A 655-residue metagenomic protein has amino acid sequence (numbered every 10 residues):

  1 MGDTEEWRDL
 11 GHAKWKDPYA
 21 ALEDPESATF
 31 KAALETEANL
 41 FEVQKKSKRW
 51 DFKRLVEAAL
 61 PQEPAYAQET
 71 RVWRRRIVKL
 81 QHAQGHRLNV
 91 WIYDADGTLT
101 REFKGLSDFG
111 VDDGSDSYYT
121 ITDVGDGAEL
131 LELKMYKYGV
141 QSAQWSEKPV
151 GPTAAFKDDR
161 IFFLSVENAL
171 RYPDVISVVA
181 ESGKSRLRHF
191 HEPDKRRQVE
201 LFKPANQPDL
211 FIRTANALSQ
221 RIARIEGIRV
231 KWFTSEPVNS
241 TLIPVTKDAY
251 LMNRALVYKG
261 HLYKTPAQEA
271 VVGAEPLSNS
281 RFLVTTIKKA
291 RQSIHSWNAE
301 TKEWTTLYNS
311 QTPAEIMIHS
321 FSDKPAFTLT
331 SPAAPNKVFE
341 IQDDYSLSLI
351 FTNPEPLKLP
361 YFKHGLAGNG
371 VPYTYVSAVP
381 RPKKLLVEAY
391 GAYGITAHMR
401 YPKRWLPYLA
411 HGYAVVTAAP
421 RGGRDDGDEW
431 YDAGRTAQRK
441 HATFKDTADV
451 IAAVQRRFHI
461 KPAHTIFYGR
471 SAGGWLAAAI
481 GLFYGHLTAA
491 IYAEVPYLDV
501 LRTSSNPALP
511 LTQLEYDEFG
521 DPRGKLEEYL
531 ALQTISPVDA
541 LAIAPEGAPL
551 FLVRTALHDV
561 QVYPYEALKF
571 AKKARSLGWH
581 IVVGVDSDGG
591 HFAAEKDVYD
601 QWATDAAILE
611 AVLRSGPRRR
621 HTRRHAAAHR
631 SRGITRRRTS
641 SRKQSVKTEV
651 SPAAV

Functional and structural regions predicted by a protein language model:
A28-G110, P173-V175, L187-F190, R197-Q207 (+11 more regions): Non-catalytic accessory segments flanking enzyme active sites
R74-R75, S115-D116, D158-R160, Q207-P208 (+3 more regions): Short coil/turn segments that connect the beta-strands within blades of beta-propeller domains
Q81-N89, T122-E132, E147, F163-D174 (+8 more regions): A flexible loop/linker signature enriched in serine peptidases of the S9 family
T100-G110, Y118-D158, F162-S165, F190: Asp-box/WD-like beta-propeller blade repeats and closely related beta-sheet repeat scaffolds
V124, F351-R457, P462-A463, R470-S471: Cap/lid segment of the alpha/beta-hydrolase catalytic domain
P193-M252, P266, G547, V553-W579: Long hydrophobic segments that form regular secondary structure
P420-R618: Active-site-proximal cap/loop segments of hydrolase catalytic domains
R618-V655: Arg/Lys-rich, intrinsically disordered low-complexity tails that mediate electrostatic binding and condensation
